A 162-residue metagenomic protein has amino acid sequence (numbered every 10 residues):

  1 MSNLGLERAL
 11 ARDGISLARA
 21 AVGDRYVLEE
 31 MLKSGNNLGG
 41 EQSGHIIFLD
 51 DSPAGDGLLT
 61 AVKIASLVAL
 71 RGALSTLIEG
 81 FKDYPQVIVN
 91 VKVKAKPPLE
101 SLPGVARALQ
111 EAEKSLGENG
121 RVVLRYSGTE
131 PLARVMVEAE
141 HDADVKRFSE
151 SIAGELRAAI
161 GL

Functional and structural regions predicted by a protein language model:
M1-L162: Phosphate-binding and adjacent anionic-ligand microenvironments
